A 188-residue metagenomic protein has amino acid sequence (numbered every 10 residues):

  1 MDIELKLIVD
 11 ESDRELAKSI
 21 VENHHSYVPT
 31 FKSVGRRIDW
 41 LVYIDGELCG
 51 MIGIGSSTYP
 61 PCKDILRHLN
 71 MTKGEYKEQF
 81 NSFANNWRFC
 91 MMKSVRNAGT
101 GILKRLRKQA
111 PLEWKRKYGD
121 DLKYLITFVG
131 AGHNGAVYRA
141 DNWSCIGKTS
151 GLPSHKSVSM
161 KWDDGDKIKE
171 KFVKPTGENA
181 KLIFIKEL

Functional and structural regions predicted by a protein language model:
M1-G35: Short amphipathic alpha-helix that is part of the acyltransferase structural core
E11, R36, I44, I54-A180: Acyl-donor binding region in acyl/amide transferases
G50-M51: Short glycine-/small-residue motifs
A180-L188: A conserved mid-domain beta-alpha-beta active-site/ligand-binding segment of alpha/beta enzyme cores
